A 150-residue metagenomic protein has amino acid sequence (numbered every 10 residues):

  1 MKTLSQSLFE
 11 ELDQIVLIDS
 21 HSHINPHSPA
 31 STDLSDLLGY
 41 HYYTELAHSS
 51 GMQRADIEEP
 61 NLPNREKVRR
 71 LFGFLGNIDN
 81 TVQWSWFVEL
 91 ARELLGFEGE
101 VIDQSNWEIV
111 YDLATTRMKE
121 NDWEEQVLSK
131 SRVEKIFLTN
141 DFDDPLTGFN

Functional and structural regions predicted by a protein language model:
K2-N150: Metal-cofactor-binding active-site regions of metalloenzymes
